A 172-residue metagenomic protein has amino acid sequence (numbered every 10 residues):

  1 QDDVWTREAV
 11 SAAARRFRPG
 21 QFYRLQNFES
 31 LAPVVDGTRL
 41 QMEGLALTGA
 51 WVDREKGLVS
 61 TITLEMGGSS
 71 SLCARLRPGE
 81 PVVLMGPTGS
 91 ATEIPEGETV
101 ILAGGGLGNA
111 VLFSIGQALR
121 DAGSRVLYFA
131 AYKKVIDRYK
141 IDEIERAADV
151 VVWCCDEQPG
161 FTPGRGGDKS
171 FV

Functional and structural regions predicted by a protein language model:
Q1-E80: Ferredoxin-reductase
G68-V172: FNR/FR-type flavoprotein reductase catalytic core
